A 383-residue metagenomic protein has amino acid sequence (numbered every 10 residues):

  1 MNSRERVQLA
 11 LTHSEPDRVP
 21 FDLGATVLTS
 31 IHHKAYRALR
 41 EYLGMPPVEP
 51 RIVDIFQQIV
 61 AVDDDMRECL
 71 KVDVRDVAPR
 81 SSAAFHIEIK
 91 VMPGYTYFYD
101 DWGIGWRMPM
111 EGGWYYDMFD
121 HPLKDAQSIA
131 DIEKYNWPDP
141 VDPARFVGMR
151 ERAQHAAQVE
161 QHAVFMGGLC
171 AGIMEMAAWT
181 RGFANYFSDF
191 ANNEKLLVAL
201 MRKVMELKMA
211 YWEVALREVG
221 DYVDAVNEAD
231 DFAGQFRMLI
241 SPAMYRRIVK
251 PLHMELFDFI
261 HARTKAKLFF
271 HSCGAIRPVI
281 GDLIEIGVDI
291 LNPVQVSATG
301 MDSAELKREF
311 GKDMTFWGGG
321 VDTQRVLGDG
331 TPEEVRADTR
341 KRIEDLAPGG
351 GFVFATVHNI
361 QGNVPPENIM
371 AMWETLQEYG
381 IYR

Functional and structural regions predicted by a protein language model:
M1-R40, M45, E49, F98-Y99 (+1 more regions): Active-site loop segments of alpha/beta catalytic cores
H32-R80, A84: Segments that shape or occlude catalytic/ligand-binding pockets
Q57, T96-F98: An N-terminal assembly and electron-transfer interface module characteristic of large anaerobic redox and radical
K71, P93, V159-E160: Short, well-ordered loop/turn elements at secondary-structure boundaries
S81-T96: Short acidic, Pro/Gly- and aromatic-enriched capping/linker segments at domain boundaries
